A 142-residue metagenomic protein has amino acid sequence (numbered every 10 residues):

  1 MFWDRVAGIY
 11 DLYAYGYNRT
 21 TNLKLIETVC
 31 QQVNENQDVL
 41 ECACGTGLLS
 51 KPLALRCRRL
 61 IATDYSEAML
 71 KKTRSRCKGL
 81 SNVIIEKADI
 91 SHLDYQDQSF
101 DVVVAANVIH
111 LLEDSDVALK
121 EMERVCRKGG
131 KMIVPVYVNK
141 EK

Functional and structural regions predicted by a protein language model:
M1-N34, L48-P52, K72, R76 (+1 more regions): Conserved class I S-adenosyl-L-methionine
D38, G130-K131: Short glycine-centered segments of the SAM/dcSAM-binding site in methyltransferase folds
L40-H92: Class I SAM-dependent methyltransferase SAM/SAH-binding core
K51, E113-D116: Short N-terminal helix/helix-N-cap motif within the alpha/beta-hydrolase-1
V104: A conserved beta-strand element that flanks and buttresses the S-adenosyl-L-methionine
N107-V108: Short catalytic micro-motifs in class I SAM-dependent methyltransferases
D116-K128: A short glycine-rich, Lys/Arg-flanked "PGG" loop and its adjoining helix->strand segment in the class I
V134-V136: Acidic carboxylate diad motif detector
